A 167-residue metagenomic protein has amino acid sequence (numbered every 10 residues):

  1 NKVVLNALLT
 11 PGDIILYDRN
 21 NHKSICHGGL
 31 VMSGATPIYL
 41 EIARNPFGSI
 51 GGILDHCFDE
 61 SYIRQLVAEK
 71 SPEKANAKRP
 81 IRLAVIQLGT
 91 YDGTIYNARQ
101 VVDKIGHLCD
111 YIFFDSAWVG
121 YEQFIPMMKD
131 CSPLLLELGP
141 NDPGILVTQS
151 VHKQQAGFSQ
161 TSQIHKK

Functional and structural regions predicted by a protein language model:
N1-K167: Conserved PLP-enzyme active-site core in the AAT-like
